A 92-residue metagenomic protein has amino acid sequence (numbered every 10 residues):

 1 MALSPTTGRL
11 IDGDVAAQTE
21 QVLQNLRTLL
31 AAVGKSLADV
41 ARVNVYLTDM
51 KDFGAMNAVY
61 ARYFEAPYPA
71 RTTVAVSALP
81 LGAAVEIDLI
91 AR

Functional and structural regions predicted by a protein language model:
M1-R92: Short, polar/acidic, helix-capping and beta-turn segments at strand->helix junctions that line the mouths
